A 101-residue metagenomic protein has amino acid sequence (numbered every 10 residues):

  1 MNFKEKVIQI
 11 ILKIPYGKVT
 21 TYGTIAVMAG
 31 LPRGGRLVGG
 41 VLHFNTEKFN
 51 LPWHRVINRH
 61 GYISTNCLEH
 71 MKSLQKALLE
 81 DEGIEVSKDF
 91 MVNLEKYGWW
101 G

Functional and structural regions predicted by a protein language model:
M1-G101: Nucleic acid-binding interface residues in structured DNA/RNA-binding domains, emphasizing the DNA-engaging scaffolds
